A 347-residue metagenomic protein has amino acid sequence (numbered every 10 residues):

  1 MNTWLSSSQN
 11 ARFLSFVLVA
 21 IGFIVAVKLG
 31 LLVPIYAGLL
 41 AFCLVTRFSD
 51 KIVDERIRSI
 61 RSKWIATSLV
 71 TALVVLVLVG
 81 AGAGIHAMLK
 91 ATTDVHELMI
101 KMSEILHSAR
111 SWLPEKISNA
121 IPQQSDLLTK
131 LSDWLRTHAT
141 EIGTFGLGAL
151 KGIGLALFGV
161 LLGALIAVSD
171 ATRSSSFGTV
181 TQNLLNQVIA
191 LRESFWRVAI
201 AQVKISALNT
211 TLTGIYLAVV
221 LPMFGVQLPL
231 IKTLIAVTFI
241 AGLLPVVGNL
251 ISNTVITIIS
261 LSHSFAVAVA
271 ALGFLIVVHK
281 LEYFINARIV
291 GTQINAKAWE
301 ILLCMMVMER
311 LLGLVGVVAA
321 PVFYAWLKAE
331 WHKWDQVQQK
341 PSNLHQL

Functional and structural regions predicted by a protein language model:
M1-A11, V220-G225, I235-P245, N286-I294: Short, amphipathic, aromatic/basic-enriched membrane-interface segments that mark the entry/exit of transmembrane
M1-A87, A329-H332, Q336-L347: Anchoring transmembrane alpha helix of integral membrane proteins
A11-A37, T67-A83, R136-R173, R197-L208: Hydrophobic alpha-helical transmembrane segments
F13-V17, L32-Y36, W64-L69, K204-A207 (+5 more regions): Hydrophobic alpha-helical transmembrane segments
A26, A268-L347: Hydrophobic alpha-helical transmembrane segments of membrane transport and translocation systems, primarily multi-pass
R47-I65, D170-W196, I289-Q293: Membrane interface segments of multi-pass transport proteins and intramembrane proteases
F48-I57, V79-L161: Juxtamembrane membrane-interface segments in integral membrane proteins
A149-I259, A268-A270: Alpha-helical transmembrane segments and their immediate interhelical loop/hinge regions in multi-pass membrane
